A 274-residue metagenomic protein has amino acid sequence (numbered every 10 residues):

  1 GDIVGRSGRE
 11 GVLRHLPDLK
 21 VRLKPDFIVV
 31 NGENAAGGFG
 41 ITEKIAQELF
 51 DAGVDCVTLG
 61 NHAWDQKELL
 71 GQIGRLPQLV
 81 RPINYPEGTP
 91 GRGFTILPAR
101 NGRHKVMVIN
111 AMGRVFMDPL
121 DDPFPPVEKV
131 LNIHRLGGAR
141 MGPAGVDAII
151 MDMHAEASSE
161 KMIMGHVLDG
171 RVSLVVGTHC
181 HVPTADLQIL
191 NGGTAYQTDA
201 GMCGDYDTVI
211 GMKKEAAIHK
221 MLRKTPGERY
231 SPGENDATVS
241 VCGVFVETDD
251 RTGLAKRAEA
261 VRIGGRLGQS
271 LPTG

Functional and structural regions predicted by a protein language model:
G1-G274: Acidic, metal/ion-coordinating pockets
